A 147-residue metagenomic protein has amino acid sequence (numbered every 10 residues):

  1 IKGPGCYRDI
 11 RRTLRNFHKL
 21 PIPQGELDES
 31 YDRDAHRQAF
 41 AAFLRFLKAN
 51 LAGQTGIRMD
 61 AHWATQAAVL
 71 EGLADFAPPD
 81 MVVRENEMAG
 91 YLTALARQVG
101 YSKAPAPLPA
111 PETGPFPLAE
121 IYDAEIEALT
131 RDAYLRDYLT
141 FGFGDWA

Functional and structural regions predicted by a protein language model:
I1-P111: PAPS-dependent sulfotransferase catalytic domain
L70-D75, V82-R84, K103-A147: PAPS-dependent sulfotransferase catalytic core
